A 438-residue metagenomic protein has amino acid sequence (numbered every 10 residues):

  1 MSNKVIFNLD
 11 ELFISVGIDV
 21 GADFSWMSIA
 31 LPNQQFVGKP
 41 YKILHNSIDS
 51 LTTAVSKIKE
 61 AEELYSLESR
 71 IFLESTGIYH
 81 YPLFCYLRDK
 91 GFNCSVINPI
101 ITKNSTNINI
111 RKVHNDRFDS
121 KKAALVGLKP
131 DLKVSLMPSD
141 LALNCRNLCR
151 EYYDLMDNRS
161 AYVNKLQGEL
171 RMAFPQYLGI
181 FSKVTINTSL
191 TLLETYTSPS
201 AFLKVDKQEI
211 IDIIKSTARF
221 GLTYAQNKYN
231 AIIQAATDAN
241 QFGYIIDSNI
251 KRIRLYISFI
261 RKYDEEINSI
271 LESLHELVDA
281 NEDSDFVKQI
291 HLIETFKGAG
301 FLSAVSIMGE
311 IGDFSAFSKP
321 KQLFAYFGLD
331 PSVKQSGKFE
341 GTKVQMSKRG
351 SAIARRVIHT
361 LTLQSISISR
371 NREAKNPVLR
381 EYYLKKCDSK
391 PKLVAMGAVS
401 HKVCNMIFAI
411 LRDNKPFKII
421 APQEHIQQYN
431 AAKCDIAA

Functional and structural regions predicted by a protein language model:
M1-A438: A detector of single, family-specific signature residues that are central to catalytic or substrate-handling motifs
